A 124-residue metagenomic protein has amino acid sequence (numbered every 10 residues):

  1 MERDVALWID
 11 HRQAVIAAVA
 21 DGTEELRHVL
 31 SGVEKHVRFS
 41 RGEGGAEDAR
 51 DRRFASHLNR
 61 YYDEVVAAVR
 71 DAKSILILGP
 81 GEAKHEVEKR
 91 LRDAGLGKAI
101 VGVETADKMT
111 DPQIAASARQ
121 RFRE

Functional and structural regions predicted by a protein language model:
M1-E124: Terminal alpha-helical anchor/extension segments at protein ends
